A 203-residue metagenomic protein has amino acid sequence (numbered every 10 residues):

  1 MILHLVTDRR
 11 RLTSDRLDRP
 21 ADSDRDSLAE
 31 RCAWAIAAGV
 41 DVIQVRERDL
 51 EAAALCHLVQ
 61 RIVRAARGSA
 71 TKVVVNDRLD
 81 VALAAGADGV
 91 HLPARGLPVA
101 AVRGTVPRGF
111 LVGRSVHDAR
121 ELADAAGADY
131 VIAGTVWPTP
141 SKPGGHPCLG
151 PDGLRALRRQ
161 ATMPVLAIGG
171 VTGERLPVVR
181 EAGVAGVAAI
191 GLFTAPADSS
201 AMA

Functional and structural regions predicted by a protein language model:
M1-L92, G96-V99, G104-D129, H146-D152 (+3 more regions): Conserved N-terminal beta1-alpha1 strand-loop-helix module at the mouth
D129-W137: Non-cysteine beta-strand/loop elements that form the S-adenosyl-L-methionine
W137-T139, V171-E174: Short Gly/Pro-enriched loop/turn and capping motifs at secondary-structure junctions
S141-G144: Glycine/threonine-rich flexible loop motifs
A189-I190: Canonical bilayer-spanning transmembrane alpha-helix
